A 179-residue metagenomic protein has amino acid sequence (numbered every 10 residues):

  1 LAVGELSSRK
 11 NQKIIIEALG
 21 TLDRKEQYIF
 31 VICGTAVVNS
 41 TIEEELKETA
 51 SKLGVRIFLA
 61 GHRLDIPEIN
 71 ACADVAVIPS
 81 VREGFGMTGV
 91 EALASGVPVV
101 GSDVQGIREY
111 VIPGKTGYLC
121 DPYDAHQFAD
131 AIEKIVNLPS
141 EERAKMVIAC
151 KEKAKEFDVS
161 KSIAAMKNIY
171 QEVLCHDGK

Functional and structural regions predicted by a protein language model:
L1-K10, I16-L19, V31: Conserved donor-binding/catalytic core segment of Leloir-type glycosyltransferases
I29-V55: Short, structured helix-loop element that forms part of the nucleotide-activated donor/catalytic region
H62, V81: Aromatic "clamp/platform" in nucleotide-sugar-dependent glycosyltransferases that forms part of the donor/acceptor
G86-G89, I107: Short glycine/serine-rich donor-binding loops of glycosyltransferases
P98-G101, V111: Short hydrophobic beta-strand element within catalytic cores of glycosyltransferases and related nucleotide-activated
P113-G114, Y118-A125, K134-S140: Conserved acidic donor-binding segment of nucleotide-sugar-dependent glycosyltransferases
E141-E156, A165-N168: A short, well-ordered alpha-helix in the C-terminal region of glycosyltransferases
V159-K179: C-terminal alpha-helical cap of glycosyltransferases
